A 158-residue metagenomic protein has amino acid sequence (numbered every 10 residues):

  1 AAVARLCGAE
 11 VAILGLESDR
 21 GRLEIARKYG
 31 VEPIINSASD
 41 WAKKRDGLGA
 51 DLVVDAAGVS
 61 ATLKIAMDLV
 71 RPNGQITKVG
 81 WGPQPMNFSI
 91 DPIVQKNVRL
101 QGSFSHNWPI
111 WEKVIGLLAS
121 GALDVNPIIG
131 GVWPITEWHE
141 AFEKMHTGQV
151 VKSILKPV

Functional and structural regions predicted by a protein language model:
A1-W41: Mid-domain Rossmann-like dinucleotide-binding core that forms the NAD(H)/NADP(H) cofactor-binding site
G15-D19, G82, H106: Residues in the short beta-alpha loop(s) of Rossmann-like NAD(P)-binding domains
K44-V53: A short acidic, Gly/Pro-enriched loop at the edge of an enzyme's catalytic core that lines a small-molecule cofactor
A56-I65: Beta-loop-alpha module in the N-terminal Rossmann-like domain of NAD(P)-dependent dehydrogenases, especially those
K64, D68, W108-V158: C-terminal hydrophobic helical "lid"/dimerization subdomain of Rossmann-like NAD(P)H-dependent oxidoreductases
V70-P72: Helix-to-beta-strand junctions that scaffold the AdoMet/dcAdoMet cofactor pocket in Class I SAM-dependent enzymes
G74-Q75, R99: Short glycine-centered segments of the SAM/dcSAM-binding site in methyltransferase folds
G80-N97, W111: Rossmann-fold NAD(P)-binding glycine/threonine-rich loop
